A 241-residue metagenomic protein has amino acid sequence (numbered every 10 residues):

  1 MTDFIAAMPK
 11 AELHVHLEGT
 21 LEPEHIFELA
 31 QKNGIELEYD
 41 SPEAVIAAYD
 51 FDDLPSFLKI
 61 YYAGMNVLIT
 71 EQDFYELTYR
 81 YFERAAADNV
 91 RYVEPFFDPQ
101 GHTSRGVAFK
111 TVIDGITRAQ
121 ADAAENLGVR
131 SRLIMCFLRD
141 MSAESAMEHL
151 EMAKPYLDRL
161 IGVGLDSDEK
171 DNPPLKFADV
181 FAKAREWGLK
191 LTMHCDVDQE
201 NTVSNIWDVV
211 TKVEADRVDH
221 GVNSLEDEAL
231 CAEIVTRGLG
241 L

Functional and structural regions predicted by a protein language model:
M1-L191, D198-S204, V210-D219, N223-G240: Metal-cofactor-binding active-site regions of metalloenzymes
